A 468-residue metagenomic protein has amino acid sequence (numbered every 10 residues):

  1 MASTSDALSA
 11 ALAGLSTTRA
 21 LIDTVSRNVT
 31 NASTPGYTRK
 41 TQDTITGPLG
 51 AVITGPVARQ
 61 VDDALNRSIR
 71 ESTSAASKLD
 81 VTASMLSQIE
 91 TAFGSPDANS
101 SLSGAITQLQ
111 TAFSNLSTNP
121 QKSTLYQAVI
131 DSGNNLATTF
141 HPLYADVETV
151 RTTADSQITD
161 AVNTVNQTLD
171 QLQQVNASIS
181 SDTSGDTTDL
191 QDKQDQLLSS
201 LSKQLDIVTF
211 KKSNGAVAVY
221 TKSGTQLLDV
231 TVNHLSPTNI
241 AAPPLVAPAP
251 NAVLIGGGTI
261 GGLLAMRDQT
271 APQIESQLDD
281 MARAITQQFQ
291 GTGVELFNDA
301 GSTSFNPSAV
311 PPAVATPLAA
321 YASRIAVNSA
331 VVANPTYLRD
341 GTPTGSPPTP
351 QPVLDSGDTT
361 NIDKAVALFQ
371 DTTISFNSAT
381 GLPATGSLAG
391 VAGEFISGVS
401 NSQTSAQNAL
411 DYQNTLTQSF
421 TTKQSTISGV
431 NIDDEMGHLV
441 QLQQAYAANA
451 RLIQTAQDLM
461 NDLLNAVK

Functional and structural regions predicted by a protein language model:
M1-K468: S/T-rich, low-complexity, solvent-exposed segments of bacterial secretion/appendage proteins
